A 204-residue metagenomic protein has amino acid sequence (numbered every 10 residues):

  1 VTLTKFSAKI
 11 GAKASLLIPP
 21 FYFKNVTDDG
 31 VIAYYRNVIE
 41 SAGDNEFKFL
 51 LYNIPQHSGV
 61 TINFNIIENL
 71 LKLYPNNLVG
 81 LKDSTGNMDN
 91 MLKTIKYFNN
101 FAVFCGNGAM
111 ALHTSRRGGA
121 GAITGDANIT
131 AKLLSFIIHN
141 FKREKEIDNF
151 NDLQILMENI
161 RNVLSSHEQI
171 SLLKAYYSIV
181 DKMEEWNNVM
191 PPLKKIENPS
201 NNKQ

Functional and structural regions predicted by a protein language model:
V1-G59: Active-site beta->alpha loop and helix N-cap motifs at the rims of alpha/beta catalytic domains
F6-A14, I67-P75, V180-M183: Short, electropositive alpha-helical surface patch
S7, V38, L81, T114 (+3 more regions): Conserved, mostly hydrophobic/aromatic
S41-F47, I54-H167: Catalytic alpha/beta core domains of metabolic enzymes, predominantly
S115-G118, L156-K194: Conserved short secondary-structure transition element at the edge of the structured enzyme core that lines
A131, F150, I170, W186 (+1 more regions): Alpha-helix initiation and N-capping motif
F150, K195-I196: Interfacial loop at the N-terminal end of multi-pass membrane proteins
I196-Q204: Tryptophan-rich aromatic "cage" segments
